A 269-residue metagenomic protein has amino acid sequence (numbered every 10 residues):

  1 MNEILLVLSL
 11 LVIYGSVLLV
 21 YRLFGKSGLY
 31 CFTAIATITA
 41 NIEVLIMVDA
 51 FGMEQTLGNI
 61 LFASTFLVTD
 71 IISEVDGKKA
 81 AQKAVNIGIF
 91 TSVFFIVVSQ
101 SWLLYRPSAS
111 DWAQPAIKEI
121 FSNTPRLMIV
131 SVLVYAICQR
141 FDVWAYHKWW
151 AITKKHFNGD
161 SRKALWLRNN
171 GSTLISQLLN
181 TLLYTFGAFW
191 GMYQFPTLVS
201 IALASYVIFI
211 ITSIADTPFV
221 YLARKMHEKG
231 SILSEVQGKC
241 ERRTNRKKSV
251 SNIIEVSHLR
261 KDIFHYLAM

Functional and structural regions predicted by a protein language model:
M1-I72, D76-K79: Hydrophobic transmembrane alpha-helices
N2, Y14, F141, H147 (+2 more regions): Alpha-helical transmembrane segments and their cytosolic interface
V7-L8, Y30-C31, I60, V85 (+3 more regions): Hydrophobic alpha-helical transmembrane segments
T33-L45, G88-Q100, R168, I175-Q177: Small-residue-rich segments of transmembrane alpha-helices in multi-pass membrane proteins, especially helix faces
K79-I87, S161-R168: Membrane-interface alpha-helices at helix entry/exit sites of multi-pass transporters
N86, F90-A109, Y135-V143: Transmembrane alpha-helix/helix-exit interface in multi-pass inner-membrane proteins
W102-R126: Membrane-interface interhelical connector segments
L259, H265-L267: Short hydrophobic targeting helices and cationic amphipathic motifs that mediate membrane/organellar targeting
